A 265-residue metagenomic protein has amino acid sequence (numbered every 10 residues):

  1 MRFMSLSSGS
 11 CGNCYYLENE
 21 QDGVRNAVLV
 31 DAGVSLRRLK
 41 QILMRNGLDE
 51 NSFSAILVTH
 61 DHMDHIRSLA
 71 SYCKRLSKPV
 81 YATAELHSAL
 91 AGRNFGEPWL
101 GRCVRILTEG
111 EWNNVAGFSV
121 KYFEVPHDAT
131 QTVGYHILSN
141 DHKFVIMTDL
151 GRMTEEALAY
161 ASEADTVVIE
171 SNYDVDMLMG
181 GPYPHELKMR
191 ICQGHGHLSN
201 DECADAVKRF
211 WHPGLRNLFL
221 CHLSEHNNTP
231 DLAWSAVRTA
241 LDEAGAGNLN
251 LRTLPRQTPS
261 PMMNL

Functional and structural regions predicted by a protein language model:
M1-N46, V133-D149, T166: Conserved beta-strand hairpin/beta-sheet module of binuclear metal-dependent hydrolase folds, prominently
M4-Y15, D61-H65, L69, Y122: Structured catalytic core of nucleotide-sugar glycosyltransferases
N26, L36-A82: Active-site metal-binding motif and surrounding structural segment of the metallo-beta-lactamase
V30-G33, F53-D61, Y81-A84, V145-T148 (+3 more regions): Active-site neighborhood of phospho(di)ester-bond hydrolases with catalytic His/Asp-centered motifs
H62-I66, S88-L90, T130, R152-E155 (+2 more regions): Active-site environment of divalent metal-dependent phosphoester hydrolases
R67-L76, A91-N94, N228-S235: Metal-dependent catalytic neighborhoods of phosphoester/phosphodiester hydrolases
A84-G134, L138-D141: Metallo-beta-lactamase
E155-T253: Cap/insert and terminal regions of metallo-dependent hydrolase folds
